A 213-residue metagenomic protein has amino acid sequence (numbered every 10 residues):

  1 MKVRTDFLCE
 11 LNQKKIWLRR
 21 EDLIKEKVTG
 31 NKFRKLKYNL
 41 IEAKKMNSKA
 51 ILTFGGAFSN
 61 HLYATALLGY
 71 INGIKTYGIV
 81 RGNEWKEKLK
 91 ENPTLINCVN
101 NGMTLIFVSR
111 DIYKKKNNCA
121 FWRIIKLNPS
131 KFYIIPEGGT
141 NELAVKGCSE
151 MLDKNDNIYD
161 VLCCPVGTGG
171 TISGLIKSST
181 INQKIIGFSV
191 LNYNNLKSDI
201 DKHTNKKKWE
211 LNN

Functional and structural regions predicted by a protein language model:
M1-N213: PLP-dependent amino-acid enzyme catalytic core
